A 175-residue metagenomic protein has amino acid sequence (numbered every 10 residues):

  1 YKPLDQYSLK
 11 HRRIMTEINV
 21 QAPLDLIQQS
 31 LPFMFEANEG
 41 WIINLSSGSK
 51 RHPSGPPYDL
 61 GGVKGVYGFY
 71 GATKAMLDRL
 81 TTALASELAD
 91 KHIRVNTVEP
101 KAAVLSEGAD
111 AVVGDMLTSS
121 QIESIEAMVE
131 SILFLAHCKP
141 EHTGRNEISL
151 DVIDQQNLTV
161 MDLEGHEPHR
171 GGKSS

Functional and structural regions predicted by a protein language model:
Y1-R13, S54-G62: Conserved mid-core segment of classical short-chain dehydrogenase/reductases
K2-P3, Q29-W41, H52: A short helix-coil junction within the Rossmann-fold of NAD(P)-dependent oxidoreductases
D5-D25, E39, I43, L77: Catalytic Tyr-X3-Lys loop
V20-P23, F69, T73-T81, V95 (+1 more regions): Conserved catalytic Lys-bearing alpha helix of Rossmann-like short-chain dehydrogenase/reductases
I27-Q28, T82: A short, exposed helix-loop element centered on a Lys and neighboring polar residues
W41-M76, T81-A89, A102: Catalytic loop of short-chain dehydrogenase/reductase
D78, T82, L88-P100, P140-E147: Conserved Rossmann-fold SDR core element
T97, D115-S175: C-terminal helical subdomain
